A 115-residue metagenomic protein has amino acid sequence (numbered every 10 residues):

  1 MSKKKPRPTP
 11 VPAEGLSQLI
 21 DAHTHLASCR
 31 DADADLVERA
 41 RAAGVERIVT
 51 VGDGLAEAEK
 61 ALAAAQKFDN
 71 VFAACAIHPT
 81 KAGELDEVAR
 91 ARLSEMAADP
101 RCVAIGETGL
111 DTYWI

Functional and structural regions predicted by a protein language model:
M1-I115: Mid-domain alpha/beta scaffold segments of enzyme catalytic cores
